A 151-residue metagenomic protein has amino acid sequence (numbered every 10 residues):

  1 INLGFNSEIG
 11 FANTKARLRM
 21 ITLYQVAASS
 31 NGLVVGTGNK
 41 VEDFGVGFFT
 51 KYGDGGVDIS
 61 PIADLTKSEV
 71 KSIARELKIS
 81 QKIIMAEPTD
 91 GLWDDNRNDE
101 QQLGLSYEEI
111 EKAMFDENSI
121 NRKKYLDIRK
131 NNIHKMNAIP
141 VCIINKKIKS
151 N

Functional and structural regions predicted by a protein language model:
I1-R17, I21-Y24, A28-L33, T37-V41 (+1 more regions): ATP/NTP-dependent adenylation/nucleotidyl-transfer catalytic domains that generate, transfer, or process NMP-activated
